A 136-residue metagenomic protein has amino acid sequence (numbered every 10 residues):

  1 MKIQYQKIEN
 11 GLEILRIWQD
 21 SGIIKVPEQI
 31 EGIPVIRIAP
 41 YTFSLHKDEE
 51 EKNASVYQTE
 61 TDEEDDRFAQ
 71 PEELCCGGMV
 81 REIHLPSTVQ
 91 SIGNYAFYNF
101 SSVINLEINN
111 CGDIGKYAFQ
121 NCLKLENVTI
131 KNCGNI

Functional and structural regions predicted by a protein language model:
M1-E9, W18-I36, D48-S91, S101-D113 (+1 more regions): Structural signature of tandem-repeat unit edges
L12-E13: Hydrophobic residues embedded in beta-strands of well-ordered beta-sheets
Y41-T42, G93-A96, G115-Q120: Consensus positions within tandem repeat domains that build extended binding/scaffold surfaces
